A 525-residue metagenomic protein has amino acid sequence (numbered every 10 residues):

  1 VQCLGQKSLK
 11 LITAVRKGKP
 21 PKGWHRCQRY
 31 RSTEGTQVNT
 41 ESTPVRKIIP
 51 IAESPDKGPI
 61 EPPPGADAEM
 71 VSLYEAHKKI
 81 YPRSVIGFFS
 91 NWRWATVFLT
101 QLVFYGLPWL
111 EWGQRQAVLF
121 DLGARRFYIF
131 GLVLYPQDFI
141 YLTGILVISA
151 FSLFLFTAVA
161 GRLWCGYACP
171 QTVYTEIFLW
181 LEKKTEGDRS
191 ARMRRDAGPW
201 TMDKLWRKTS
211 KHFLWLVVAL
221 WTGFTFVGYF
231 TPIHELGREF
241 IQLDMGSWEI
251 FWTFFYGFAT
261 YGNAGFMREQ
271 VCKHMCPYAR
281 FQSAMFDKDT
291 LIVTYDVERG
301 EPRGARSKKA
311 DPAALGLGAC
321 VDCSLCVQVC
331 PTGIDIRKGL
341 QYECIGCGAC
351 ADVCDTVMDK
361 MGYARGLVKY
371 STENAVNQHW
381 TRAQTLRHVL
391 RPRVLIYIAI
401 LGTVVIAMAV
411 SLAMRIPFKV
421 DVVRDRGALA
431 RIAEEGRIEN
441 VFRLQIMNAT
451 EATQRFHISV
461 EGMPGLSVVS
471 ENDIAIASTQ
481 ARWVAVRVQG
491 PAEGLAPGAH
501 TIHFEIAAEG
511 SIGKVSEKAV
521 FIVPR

Functional and structural regions predicted by a protein language model:
N39-R303, A351, A364, V368-G402: Membrane-embedded alpha-helical bundles of multi-pass integral membrane proteins
T157-T172, A264-A279, A310-M358: Cysteine-centered iron-sulfur cluster-binding motifs in ferredoxin-type domains/subunits of redox enzymes
M267, I406-A430: Hydrophobic alpha-helical transmembrane segments in integral membrane proteins
R437-F442, R482-W483, P497-I502: Short, solvent-exposed loop/turn segments enriched in Ser/Thr/Gly
I446-T450: Asparagine-centered strand-capping/turn motif at beta-strand->loop junctions
E451-G465: Short acidic, flexible loop segments centered on an aromatic residue
V468-A492: Intrinsically disordered, low-complexity Pro/Gly/Ser/Thr-rich segments with frequent PxxP/GP/PP motifs and embedded
P491-R525: Terminal connector regions
